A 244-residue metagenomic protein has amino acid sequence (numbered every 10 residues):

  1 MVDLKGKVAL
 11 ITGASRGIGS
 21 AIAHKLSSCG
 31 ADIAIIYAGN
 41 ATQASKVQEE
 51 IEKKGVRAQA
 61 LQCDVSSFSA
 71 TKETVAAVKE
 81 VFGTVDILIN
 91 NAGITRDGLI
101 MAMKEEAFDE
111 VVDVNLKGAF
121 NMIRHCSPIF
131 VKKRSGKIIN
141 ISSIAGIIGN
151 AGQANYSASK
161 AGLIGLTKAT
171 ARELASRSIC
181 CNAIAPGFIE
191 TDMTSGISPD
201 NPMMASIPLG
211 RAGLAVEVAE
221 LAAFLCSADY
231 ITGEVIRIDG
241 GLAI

Functional and structural regions predicted by a protein language model:
V8, S15-R16: Conserved glycine-rich cofactor-binding loop
C29-K46: Conserved glycine-rich Rossmann-like NAD(P)H-binding loop of the short-chain dehydrogenase/reductase
L99-I100, K104-V112, M203: Substrate-binding pocket helix/loop in short-chain dehydrogenase/reductase
I123, S159, T167: Active-site helix of classical SDR
P128, R172-S176: Alpha-helical segment proximal to the catalytic Tyr-Lys
S135, L214-I238, A243: C-terminal substrate-recognition "lid" of short-chain dehydrogenase/reductases
S143: Residue(s) in the substrate-gating loop at a strand-loop-helix junction that position the organic substrate next
